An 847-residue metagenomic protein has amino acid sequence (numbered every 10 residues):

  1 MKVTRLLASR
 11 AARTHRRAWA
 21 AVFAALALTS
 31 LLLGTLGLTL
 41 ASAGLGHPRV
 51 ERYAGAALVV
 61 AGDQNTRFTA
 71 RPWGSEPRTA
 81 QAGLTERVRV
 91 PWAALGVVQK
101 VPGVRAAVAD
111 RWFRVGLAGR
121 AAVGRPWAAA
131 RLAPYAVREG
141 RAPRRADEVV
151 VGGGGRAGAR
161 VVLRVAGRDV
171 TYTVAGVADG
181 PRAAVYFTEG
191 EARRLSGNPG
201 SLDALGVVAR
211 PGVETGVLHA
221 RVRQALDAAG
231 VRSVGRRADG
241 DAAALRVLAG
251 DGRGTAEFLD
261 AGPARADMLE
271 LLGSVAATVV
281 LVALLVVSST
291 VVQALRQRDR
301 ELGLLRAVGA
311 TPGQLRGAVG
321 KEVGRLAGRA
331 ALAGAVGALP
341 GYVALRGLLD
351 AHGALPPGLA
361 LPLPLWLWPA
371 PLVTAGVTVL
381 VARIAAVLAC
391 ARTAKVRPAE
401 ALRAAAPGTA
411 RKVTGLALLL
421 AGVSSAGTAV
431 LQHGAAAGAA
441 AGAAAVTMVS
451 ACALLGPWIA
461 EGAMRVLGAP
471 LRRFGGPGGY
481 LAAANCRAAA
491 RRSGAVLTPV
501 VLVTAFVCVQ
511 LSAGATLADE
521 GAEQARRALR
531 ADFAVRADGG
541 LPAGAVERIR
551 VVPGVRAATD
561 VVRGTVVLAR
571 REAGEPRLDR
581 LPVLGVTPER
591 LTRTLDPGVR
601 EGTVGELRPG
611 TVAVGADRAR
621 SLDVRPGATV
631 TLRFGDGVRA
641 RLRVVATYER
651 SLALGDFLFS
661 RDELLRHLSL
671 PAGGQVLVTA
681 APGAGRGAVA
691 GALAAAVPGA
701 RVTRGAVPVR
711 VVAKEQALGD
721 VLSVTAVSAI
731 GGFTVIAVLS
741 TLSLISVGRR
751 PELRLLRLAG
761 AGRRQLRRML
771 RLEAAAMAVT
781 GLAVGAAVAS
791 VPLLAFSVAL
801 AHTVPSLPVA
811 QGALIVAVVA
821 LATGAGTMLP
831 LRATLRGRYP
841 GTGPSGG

Functional and structural regions predicted by a protein language model:
M1-L284, Q293-R296, A318, R527 (+3 more regions): Membrane transport/envelope proteins' first extracytoplasmic loop
K2, R17-A21, A25, L32-T35 (+6 more regions): Alpha-helical transmembrane segments, especially those used as permease/efflux helices and single-pass anchors
L6-S9, R13-T14, A18-F23, L28-P77 (+11 more regions): Alpha-helical transmembrane segments
A11, H15-A18, A283-G328, T734-L782: Interfacial "coupling" helices/loops that link adjacent transmembrane helices in transporter permeases
T39-A54, D251-L281, V336-T374, S425-T447 (+3 more regions): Membrane interfacial helix motifs at helix-loop boundaries and amphipathic/re-entrant anchors
R246, V291, G324-P356, A370-K395 (+5 more regions): Small-residue-rich transmembrane alpha-helices
A394-T409, L835-G847: Short cytosolic juxtamembrane segments of multi-pass membrane proteins
V446, C452-R618, A628-T629, R639: Juxtamembrane segments of multi-pass membrane proteins
